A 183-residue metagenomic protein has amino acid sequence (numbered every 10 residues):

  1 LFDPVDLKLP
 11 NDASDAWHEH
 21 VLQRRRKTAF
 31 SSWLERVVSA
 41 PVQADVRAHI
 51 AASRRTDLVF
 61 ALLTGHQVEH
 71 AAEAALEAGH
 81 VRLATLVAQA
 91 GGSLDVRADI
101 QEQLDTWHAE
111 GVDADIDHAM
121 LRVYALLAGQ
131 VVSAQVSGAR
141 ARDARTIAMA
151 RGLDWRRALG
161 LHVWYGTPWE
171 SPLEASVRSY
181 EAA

Functional and structural regions predicted by a protein language model:
L1-F30: Intrinsically disordered, low-complexity acidic/proline-rich regions of large eukaryotic scaffold proteins
E19-H20, R24, T28-A183: Long all-alpha helical scaffold domains
